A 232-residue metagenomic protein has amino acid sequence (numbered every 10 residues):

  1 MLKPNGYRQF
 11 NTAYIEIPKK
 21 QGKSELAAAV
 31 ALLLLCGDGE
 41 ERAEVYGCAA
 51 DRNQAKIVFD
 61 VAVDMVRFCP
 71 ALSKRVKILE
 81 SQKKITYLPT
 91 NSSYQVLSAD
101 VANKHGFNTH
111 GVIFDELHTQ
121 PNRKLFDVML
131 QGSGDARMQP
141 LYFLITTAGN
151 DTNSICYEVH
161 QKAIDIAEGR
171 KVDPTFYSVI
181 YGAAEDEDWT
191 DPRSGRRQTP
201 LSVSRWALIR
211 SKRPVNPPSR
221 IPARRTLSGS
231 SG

Functional and structural regions predicted by a protein language model:
M1-G232: Phosphate/NTP-binding elements of NTP-utilizing enzymes
